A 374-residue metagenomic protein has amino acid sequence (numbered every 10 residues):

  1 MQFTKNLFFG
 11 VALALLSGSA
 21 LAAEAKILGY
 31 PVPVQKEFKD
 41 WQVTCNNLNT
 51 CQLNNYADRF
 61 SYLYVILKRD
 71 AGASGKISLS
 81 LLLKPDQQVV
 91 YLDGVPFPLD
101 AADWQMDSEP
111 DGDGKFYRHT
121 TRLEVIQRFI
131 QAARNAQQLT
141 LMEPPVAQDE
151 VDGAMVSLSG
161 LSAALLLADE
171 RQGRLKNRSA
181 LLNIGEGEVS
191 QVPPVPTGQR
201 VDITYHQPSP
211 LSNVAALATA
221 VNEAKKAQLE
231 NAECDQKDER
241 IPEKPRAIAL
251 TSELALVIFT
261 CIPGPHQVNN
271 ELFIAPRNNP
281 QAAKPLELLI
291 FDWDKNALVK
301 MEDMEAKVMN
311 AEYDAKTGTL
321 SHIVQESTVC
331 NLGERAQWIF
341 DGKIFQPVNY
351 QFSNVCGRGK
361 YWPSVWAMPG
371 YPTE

Functional and structural regions predicted by a protein language model:
M1-F9: Bacterial N-terminal signal peptides that target proteins for export
S17-A20: N-terminal signal peptide c-region/cleavage motif recognized by signal peptidases
A23-C234: A generic "folded-domain core" signal
K226-A232, I274-F291, G342: Surface-exposed loop/turn elements that mediate protein-protein interactions on large endomembrane-trafficking
K244-A247, E271-L272, N310, R335-W338: Hydrophobic/aromatic beta-strand elements that line small-molecule binding cavities or substrate pockets in beta-rich
L250-T260, L272, D314-I323: Acidic/hydrophobic-patterned starts of short beta strands in beta-sheet-rich repeat architectures
P265-I274, C330-A336: Structural motif
L286-E374: Short aromatic loop motif centered on NTY/YTY
